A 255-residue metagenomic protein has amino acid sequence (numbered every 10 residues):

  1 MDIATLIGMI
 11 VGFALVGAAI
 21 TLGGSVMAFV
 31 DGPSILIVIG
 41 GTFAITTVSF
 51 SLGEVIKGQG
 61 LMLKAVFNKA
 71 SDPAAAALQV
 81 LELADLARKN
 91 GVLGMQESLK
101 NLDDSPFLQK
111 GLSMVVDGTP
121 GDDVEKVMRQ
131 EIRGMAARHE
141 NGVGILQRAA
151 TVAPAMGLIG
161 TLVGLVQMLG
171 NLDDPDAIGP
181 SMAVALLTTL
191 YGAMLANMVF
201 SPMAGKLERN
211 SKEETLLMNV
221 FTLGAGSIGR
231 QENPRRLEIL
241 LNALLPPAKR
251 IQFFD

Functional and structural regions predicted by a protein language model:
M1, P154-M156, R230: Noncatalytic linker/hinge segments flanking ATPase motor cores
M1-I7: Membrane-entry signal-anchor segments at the cytosolic-membrane interface, especially the N-terminal signal anchor
A4, L15-G142, E213-D255: Large intracellular
I7, A14-V26, E131-N210: Helix-termination/interfacial motifs at the ends of transmembrane alpha-helices
